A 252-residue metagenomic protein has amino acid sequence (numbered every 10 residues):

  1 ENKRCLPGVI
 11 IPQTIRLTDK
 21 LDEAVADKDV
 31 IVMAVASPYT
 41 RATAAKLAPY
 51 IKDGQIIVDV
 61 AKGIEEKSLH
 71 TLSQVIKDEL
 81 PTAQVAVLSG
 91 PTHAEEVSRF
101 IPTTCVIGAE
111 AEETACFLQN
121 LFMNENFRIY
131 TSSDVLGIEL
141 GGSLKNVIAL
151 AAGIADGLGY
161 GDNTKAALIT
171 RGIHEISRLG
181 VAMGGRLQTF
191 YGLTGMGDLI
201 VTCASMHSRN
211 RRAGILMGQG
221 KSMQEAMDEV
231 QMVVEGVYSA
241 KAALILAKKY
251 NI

Functional and structural regions predicted by a protein language model:
E1-I10: Glycine-rich phosphate-binding loop and adjoining beta1-alpha1-beta2 segment of Rossmann-like nucleotide-binding folds
K3-R4, D29-V32, I51, S68 (+9 more regions): Structural signal for hydrophobic packing residues in well-ordered secondary-structure cores of soluble enzyme domains
I11, R16-A26, V30-P102, L118: Rossmann-like NAD(P)(H) cofactor-binding subdomain of soluble oxidoreductases
T18, A34-S37, R41, E66 (+13 more regions): Electropositive phosphate-/nucleotide-binding environments in soluble metabolic enzymes
Y39, Y50, V75, E79-A83 (+1 more regions): Internal alpha-helical scaffold of NAD(P)-dependent oxidoreductase catalytic cores
Q55-I57, S132, S222-E225: Glycine/charged-rich beta-loop-alpha catalytic/anionic-binding loops adjacent to active sites
K62-I64, S89-H93, A111, S133-G137 (+5 more regions): Glycine-rich beta-alpha junction loops
K145, A152-D156, V181-Y191, M196-I252: NAD(P)-dependent Rossmann-like dehydrogenase/reductase catalytic/cofactor-binding core
